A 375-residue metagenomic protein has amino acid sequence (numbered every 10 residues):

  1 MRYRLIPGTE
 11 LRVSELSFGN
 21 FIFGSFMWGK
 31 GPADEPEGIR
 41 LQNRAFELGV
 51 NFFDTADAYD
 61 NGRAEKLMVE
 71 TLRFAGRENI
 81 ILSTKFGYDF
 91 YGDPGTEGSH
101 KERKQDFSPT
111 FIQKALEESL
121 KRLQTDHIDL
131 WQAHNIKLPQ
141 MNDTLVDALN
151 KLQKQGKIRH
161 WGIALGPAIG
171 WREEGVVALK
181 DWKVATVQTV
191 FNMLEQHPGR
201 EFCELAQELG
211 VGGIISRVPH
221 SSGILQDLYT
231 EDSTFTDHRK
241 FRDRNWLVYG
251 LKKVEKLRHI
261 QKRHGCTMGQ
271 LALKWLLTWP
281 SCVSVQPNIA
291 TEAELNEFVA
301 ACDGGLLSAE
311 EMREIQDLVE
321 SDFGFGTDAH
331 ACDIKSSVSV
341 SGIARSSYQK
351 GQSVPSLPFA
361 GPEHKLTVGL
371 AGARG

Functional and structural regions predicted by a protein language model:
M1-I80, F359, H364, A373: N-terminal binding-site loop/beta-alpha segment at the start of enzyme catalytic domains that lines or forms
I6, F18, G38, A45 (+13 more regions): Conserved, mostly hydrophobic/aromatic
G8-R12, E47, T71-R77, L120-Q124 (+3 more regions): Acidic (Asp/Glu)-rich catalytic clusters
P32-A45, Q105-L123, I169-A178: Short, acidic/polar
E78-Y91, T189: A short, structured active-site edge motif that brings together acidic residues
Y91-D106: Surface-exposed, active-site-proximal loop segments in enzymatic domains
L120-M141: Active-site groove signature of glycoside hydrolases
I136-G324, V340-H364: Beta/alpha (TIM)-barrel catalytic core signal, keyed to glycine-rich beta->alpha loops juxtaposed to Asp/Glu that bind
